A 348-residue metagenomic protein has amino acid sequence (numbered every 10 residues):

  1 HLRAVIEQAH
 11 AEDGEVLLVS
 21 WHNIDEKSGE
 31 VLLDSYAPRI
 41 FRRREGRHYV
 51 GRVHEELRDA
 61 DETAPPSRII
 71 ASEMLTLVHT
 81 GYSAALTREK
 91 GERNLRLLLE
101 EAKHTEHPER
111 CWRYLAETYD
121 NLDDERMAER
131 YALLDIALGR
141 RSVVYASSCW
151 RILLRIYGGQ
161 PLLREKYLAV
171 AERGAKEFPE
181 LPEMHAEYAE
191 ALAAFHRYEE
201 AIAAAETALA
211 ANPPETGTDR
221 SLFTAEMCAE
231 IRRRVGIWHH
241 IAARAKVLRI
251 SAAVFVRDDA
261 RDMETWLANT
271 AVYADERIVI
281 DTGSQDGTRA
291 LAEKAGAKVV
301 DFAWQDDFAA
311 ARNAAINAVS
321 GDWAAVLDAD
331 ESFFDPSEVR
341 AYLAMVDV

Functional and structural regions predicted by a protein language model:
H1, N269, D281-E293, W304 (+1 more regions): A conserved acidic beta->alpha catalytic loop
L2-M127, R232-A243, A309-N317, L327 (+1 more regions): Catalytic-site signature of metal-activated, phosphate-bearing donor transferases, centered on the GT-A/GT-A-like
L115, I152-L153, Y188, V235: Structural register within alpha-helical repeat arrays
L122, Q160-P161, F195: Structural motif corresponding to the intra-repeat A-B loop/turn of tetratricopeptide repeats
R249-S251, E276: Cell-envelope/extracellular polymer assembly enzymes that use nucleotide-activated donors
V256-E276: Short, well-formed alpha-helical segments that are part of the catalytic scaffolds of diverse glycosyltransferases
A290-A314, A318: Conserved donor nucleotide-binding strand/loop of the catalytic core
A324: Short aromatic/hydrophobic "clamp" motif used to bind/position activated sugar donors
